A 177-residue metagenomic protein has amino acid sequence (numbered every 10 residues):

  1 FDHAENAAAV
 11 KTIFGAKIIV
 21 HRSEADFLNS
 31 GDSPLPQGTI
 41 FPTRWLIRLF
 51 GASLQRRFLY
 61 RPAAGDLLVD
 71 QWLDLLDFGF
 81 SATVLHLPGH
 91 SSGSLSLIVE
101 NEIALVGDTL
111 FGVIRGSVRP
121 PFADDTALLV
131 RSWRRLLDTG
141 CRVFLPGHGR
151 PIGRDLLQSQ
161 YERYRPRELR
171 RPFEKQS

Functional and structural regions predicted by a protein language model:
F1-E24, V143: Active-site metal-binding motif and surrounding structural segment of the metallo-beta-lactamase
D2, D26-F27, P151-R154: Short, active-site-adjacent cap segments at secondary-structure transitions
E5, N29, V113-I114: Activation segment
A9, A25-L85, L128-C141: Metallo-beta-lactamase
I13, P34-T39, A123, E162-Y164: Short, hinge-like loop/turn segments at secondary-structure boundaries
K17, G38-W45, R165-L169: Short, structured secondary-structure boundary patches
E24-A25, G112: Short "lid" loop at the C-terminus of a central beta-strand within the Rossmann-like core of SAM-dependent
F58-P62, D74-L76, F80-F173: Metallo-beta-lactamase
